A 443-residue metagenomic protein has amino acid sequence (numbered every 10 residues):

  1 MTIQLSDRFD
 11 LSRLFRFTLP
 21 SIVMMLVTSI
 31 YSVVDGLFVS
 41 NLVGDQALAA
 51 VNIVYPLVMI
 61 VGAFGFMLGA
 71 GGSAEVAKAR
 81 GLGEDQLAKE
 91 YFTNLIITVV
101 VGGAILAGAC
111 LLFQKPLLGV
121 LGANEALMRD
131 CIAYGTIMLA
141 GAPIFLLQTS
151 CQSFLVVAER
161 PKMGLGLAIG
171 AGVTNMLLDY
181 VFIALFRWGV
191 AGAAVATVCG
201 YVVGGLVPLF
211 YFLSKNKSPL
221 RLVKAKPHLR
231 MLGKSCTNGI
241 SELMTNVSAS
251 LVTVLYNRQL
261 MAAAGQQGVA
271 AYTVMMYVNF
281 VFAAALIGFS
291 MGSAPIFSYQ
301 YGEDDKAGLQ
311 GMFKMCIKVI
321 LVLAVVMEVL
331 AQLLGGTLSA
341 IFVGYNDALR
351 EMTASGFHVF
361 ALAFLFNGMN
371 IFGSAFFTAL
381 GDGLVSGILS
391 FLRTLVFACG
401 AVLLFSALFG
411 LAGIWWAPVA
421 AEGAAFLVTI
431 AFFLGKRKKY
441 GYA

Functional and structural regions predicted by a protein language model:
M1-T18, V76-P143, T174, L185-I240 (+2 more regions): Short alpha-helical transmembrane segments in multi-pass integral membrane proteins
S6-V43, P56-G71, E75, V100-A107 (+4 more regions): N-terminal transmembrane alpha-helices
R16-D35, I137, A171, G200-G204 (+4 more regions): Transmembrane helical elements of multi-pass membrane transporters/channels
S21, M25, L37, N41 (+16 more regions): Transmembrane alpha-helix boundary and packing residues in multipass membrane permease domains and related
I30-A49, L118-E125, V181-W188, V247-V281 (+3 more regions): Helix-terminus/linker motif at the lipid-water interface of multi-pass membrane proteins
L48-G108, F145-M163, A271-V329, L333-G335 (+1 more regions): Small-residue-rich hydrophobic transmembrane alpha-helices
I60-A63, N175-Y180, G204-L209, F280-A284 (+3 more regions): Hydrophobic transmembrane alpha-helices of multi-pass small-molecule transporters
G69, M138-V156, L167-N175, A193-L206 (+4 more regions): Short runs within selected transmembrane alpha-helices of multi-pass transporters and secretion channels
